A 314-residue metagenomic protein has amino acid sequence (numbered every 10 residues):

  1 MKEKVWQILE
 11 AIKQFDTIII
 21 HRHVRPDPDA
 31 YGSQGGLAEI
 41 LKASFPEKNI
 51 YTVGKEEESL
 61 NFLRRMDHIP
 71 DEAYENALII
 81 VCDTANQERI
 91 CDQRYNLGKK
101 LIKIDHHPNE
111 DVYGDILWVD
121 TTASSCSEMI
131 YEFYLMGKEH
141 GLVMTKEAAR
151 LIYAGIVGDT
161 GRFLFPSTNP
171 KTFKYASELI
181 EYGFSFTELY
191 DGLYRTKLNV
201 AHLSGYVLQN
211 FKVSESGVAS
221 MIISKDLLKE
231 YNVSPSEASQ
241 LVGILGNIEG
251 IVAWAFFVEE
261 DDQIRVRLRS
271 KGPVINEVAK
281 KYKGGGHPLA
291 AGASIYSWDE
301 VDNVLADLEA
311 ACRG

Functional and structural regions predicted by a protein language model:
M1-W6, E88-I102, T122-I130: An acidic intrinsically disordered interaction segment
K2-N61, D71-A77, G158-Y282, G286-G314: Hydrophobic helix-and-loop "lid/oligomerization" segment in the mid-to-C-terminal part of catalytic domains
G36-A38, N96-K99, V119-D120, K174: Glycine-rich, phosphate-binding/catalytic loops in enzymes
T52, V81, K103, W118-D120 (+1 more regions): Structural signal for conserved beta-strand scaffold positions within catalytic alpha/beta enzyme cores
E57-M66, T122: Glycine-rich oxoanion-binding loops at beta->alpha junctions
F62-I116: Active-site cofactor/cluster-binding pocket
E72-A73, R94-N96, E110-D111, M144-K146 (+3 more regions): Solvent-exposed alpha-helices and their adjacent loops that cap or buttress functional pockets in soluble metabolic
H107-Y175: Short alpha-helices
